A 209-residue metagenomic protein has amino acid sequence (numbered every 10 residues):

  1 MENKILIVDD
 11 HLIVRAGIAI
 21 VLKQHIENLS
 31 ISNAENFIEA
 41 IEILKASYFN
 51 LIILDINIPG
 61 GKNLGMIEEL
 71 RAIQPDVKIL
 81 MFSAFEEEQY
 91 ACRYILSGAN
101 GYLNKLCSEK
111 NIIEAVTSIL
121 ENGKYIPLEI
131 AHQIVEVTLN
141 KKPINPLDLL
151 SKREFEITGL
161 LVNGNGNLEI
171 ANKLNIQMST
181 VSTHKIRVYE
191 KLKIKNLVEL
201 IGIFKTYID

Functional and structural regions predicted by a protein language model:
L12-S32: Two-component/phosphorelay signaling modules centered on CheY-like receiver
N33-L51: Acidic, metal-coordinating helix/loop segments flanking the phosphotransfer/catalytic sites of two-component signaling
E42, L64-D76: Short amphipathic alpha-helix used as the core "switch/output" element in two-component signaling
D55-I56, S83, K105: Active-site residues of response regulator receiver
D55-I67: Conserved phosphotransfer microenvironments
A91-I95, N100-K152, E156: Short, flexible helix-to-coil linker/hinge segments that flank and couple to helix-turn-helix
I144-M178: Helix-turn-helix DNA-binding segment
I186-D209: Basic, Lys/Arg-enriched C-terminal extension of HTH/homeodomain DNA-binding domains
